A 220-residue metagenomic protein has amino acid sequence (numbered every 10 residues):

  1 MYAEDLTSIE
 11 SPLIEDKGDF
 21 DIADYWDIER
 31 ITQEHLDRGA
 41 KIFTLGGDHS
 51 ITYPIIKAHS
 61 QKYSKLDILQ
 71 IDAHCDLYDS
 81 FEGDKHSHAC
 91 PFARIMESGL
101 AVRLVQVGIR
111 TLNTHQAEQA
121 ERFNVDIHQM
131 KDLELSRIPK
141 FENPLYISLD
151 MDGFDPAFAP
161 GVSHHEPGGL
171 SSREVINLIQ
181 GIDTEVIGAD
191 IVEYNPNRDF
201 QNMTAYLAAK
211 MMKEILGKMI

Functional and structural regions predicted by a protein language model:
M1-I220: Conserved alpha-helical scaffold segments that buttress catalytic/binding sites
